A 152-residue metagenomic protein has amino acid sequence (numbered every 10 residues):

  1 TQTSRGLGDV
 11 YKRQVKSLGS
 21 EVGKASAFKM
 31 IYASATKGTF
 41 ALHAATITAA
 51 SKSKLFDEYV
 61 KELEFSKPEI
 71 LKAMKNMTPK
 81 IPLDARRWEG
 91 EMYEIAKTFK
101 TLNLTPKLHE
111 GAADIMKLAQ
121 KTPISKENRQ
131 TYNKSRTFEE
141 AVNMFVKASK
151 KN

Functional and structural regions predicted by a protein language model:
T1-Y11: Single conserved hydrophobic/aromatic residue that forms the stacking wall/gate of nucleotide- or nucleobase-binding
R5, G23-F28: Short, well-ordered, mixed-charge alpha-helical segments that flank or form enzyme active sites
D9-G23, P68-E69: Acidic-glycine-rich active-site phosphate/pyrophosphate-binding loop
F28-K134: Helical "substrate-binding/catalytic lid" subdomain of Rossmann-like NAD(P)-dependent dehydrogenases/reductases
Q130-N152: Short, basic/aromatic-enriched C-terminal tail that caps enzymatic domains
